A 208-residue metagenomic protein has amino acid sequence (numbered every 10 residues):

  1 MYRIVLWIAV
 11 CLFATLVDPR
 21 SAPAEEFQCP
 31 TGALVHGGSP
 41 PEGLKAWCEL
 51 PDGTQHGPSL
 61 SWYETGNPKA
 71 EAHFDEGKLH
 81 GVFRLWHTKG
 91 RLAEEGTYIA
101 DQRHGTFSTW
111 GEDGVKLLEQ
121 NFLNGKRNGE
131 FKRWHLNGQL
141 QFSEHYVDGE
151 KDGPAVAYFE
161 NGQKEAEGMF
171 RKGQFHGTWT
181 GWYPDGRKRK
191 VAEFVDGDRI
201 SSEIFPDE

Functional and structural regions predicted by a protein language model:
M1-Y2: N-terminal secretory signal peptides that target proteins for export/translocation
V5-L16: Bacterial N-terminal signal peptides
A14-E208: Glycine/tyrosine- and acidic-biased, solvent-exposed loop/turn segments at the edges of beta-strands
